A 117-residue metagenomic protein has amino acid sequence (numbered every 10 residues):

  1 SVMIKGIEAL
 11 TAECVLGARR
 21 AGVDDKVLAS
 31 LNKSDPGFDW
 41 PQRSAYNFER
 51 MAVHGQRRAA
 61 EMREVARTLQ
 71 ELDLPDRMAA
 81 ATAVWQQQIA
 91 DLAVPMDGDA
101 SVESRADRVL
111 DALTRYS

Functional and structural regions predicted by a protein language model:
S1-V102: Helical "substrate-binding/catalytic lid" subdomain of Rossmann-like NAD(P)-dependent dehydrogenases/reductases
D99-S117: Short, basic/aromatic-enriched C-terminal tail that caps enzymatic domains
